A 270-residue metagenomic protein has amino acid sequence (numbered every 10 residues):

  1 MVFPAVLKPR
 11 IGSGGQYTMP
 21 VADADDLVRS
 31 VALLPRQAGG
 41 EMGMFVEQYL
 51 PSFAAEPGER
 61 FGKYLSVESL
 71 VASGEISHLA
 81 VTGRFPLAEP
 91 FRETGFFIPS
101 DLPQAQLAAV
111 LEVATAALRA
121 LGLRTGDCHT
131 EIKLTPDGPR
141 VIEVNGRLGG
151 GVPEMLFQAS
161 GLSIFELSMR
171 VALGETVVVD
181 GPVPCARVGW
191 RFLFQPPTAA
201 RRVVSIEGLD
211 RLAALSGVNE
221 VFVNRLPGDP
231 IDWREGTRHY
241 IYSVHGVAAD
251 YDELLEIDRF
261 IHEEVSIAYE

Functional and structural regions predicted by a protein language model:
M1-Y17: A conserved helix-loop-beta module that forms one wall/lid of the active-site cleft in ATP-utilizing catalytic domains
P4-L7, P20-E59, Y64, E93 (+1 more regions): Conserved ATP-binding module of the ATP-grasp superfamily
G14, G40, F61-L65, T125-C128: Short, basic and Ser/Thr-rich N-terminal targeting/leader segments
M19, R29-L33, E47, A55-F85 (+4 more regions): Beta-strand scaffold of nucleotide-dependent catalytic cores
P90-P99: Acyl/amide activation-and-transfer machinery of modular secondary-metabolite enzymes
A109-T130, P136, G146-R202: Active-site "cap" helix and flanking loop/linker of ATP-utilizing ligase/carboxylase catalytic domains
M169-E270: Peripheral (often C-terminal) accessory segments that flank ATP-dependent C-N-forming ligase machineries
